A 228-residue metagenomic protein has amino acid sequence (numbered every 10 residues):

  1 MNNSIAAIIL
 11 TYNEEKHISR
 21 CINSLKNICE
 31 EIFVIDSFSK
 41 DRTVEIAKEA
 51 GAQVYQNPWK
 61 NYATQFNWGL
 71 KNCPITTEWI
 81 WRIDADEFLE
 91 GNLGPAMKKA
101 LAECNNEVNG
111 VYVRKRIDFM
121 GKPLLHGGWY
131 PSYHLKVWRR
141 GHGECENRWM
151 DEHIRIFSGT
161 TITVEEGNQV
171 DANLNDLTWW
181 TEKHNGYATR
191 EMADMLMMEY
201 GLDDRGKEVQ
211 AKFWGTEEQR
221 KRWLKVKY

Functional and structural regions predicted by a protein language model:
M1-S24: N-proximal low-complexity "stem/linker" segments adjacent to membrane-targeting elements
S19, D41-A50, N92-L93: Acidic helix N-cap motif at the loop->helix transition within catalytic regions of sugar-transfer enzymes
N23-I32: Short, acidic, metal-binding catalytic loop of nucleotide-sugar glycosyltransferases
S24, D36-E45, W59, D84: A conserved acidic beta->alpha catalytic loop
I28, E49-G51, Y133, F157: Short, structured coil segments at secondary-structure junctions
V44-N72: Conserved donor nucleotide-binding strand/loop of the catalytic core
T64-L70, W81-I83, E90-Y228: Catalytic-site signature of metal-activated, phosphate-bearing donor transferases, centered on the GT-A/GT-A-like
I75-W79: Short acidic donor-binding loop at the edge of a beta-strand
